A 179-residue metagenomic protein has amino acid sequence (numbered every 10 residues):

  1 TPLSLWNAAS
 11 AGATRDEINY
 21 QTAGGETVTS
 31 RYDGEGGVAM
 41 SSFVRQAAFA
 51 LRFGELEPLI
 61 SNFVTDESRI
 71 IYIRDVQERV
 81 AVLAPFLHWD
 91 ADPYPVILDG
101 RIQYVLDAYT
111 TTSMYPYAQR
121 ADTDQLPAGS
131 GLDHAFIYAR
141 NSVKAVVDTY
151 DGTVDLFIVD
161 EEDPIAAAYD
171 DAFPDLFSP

Functional and structural regions predicted by a protein language model:
T1-P179: Soluble extracytoplasmic regions of secretory-pathway and membrane proteins
